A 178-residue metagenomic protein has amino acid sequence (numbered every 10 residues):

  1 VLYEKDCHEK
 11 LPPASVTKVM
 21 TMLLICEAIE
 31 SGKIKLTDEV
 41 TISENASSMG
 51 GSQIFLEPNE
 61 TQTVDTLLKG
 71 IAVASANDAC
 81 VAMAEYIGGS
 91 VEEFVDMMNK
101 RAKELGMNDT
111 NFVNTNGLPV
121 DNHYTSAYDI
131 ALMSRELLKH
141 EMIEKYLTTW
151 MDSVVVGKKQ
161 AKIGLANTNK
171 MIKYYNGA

Functional and structural regions predicted by a protein language model:
V1-Y128, L132, L137-E141: Active-site-adjacent loops and short helices of periplasmic peptidoglycan-processing enzymes
M107-N108, P119-Y124, Y128-A178: Domain-terminus/edge residues, biased toward the C-terminal soluble/receptor-binding domains of extracytoplasmic
